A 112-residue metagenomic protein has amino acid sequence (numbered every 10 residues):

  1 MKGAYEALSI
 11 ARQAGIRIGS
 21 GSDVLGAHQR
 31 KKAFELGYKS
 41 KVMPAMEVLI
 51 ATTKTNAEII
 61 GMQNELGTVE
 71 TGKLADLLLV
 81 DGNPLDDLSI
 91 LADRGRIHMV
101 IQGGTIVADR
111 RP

Functional and structural regions predicted by a protein language model:
M1-P84: His/Asp/Glu-enriched, well-ordered alpha-helical/loop segment that forms or immediately abuts the divalent-metal
P84-I90: Short, Lys/Arg- and Gly-enriched loop/turn segments at beta-strand edges
D93-G95: Short, small/polar residue-rich loop motifs at catalytic or cofactor-binding pockets
V100: Short aromatic-centered micro-motifs
